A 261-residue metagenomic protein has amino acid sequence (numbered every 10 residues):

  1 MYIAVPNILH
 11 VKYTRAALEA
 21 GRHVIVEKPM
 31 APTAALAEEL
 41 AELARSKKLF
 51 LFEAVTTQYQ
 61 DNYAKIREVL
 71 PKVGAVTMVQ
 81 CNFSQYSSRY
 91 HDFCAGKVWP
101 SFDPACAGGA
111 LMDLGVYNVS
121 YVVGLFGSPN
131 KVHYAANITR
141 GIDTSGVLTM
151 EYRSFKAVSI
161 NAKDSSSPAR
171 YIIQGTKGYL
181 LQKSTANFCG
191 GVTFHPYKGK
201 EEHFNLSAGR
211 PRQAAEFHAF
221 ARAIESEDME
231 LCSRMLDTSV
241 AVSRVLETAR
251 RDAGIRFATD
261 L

Functional and structural regions predicted by a protein language model:
M1-E42: Beta-loop-alpha module in the N-terminal Rossmann-like domain of NAD(P)-dependent dehydrogenases, especially those
Y2, A219-L261: C-terminal helix-rich "cap/oligomerization" subdomain common to oxidoreductases
V26, L51-E53, Q182: Hydrophobic residues in well-ordered beta-strands that form the structural core
K28-P29, A54-T57, F83: Short strand-turn motif at the edge of the Rossmann-like AdoMet-binding core
E39-T57, A75-M78: Rossmann-fold dehydrogenase core element
Q58-N130: Predominantly a Rossmann-like dinucleotide-binding segment in NAD(P)-dependent oxidoreductases
N118-C189, S207, H218-S226, D260: Contiguous beta-strand/loop segments that form the cofactor/metal-binding neighborhood of enzyme cores
N205-H218, R234: Active-site loop of classical SDR/Rossmann-like NAD(P)-dependent oxidoreductases, centered on the catalytic Tyr-X3-Lys
